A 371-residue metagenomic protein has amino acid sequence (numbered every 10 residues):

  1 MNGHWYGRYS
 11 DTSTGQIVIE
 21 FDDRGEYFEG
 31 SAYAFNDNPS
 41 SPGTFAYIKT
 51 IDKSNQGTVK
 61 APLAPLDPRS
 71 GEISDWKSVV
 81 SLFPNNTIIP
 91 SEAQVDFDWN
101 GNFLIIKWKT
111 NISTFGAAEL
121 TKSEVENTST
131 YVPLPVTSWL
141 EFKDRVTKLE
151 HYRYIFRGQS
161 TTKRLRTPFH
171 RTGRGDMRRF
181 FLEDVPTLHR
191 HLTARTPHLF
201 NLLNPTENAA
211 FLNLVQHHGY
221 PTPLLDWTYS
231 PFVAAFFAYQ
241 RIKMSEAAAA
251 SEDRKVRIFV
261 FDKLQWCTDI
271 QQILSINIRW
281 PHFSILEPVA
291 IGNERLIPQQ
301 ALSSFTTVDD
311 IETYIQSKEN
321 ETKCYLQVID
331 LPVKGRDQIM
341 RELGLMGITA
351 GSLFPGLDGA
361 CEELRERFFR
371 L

Functional and structural regions predicted by a protein language model:
M1-L371: Catalytic-core elements of nucleic-acid end-processing and repair enzymes
